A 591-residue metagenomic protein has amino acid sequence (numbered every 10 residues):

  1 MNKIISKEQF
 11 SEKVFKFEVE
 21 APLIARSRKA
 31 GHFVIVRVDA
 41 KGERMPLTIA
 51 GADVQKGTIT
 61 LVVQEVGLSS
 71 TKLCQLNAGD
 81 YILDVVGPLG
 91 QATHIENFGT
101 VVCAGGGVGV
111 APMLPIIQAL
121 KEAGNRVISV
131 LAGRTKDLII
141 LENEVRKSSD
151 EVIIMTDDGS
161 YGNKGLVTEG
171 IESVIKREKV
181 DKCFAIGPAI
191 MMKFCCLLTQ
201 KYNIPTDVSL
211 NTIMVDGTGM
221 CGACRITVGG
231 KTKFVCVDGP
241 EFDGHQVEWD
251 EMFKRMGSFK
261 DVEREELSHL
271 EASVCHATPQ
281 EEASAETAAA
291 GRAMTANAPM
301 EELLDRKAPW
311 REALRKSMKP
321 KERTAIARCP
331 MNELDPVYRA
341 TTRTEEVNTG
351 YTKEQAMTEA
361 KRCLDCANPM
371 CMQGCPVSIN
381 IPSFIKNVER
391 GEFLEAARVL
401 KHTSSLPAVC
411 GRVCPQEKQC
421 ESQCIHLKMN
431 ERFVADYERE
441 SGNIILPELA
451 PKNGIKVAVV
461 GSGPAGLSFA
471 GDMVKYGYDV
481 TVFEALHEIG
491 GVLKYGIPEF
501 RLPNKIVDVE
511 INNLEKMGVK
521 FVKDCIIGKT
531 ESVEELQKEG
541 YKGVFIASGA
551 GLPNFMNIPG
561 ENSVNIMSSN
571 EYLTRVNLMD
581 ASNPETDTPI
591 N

Functional and structural regions predicted by a protein language model:
M1-A78: Ferredoxin-reductase
T71-V215: FNR/FR-type flavoprotein reductase catalytic core
G107-V110, A189-I190, M220, S405 (+2 more regions): Residue-level detector of alpha-helix initiation sites
M113, K361, N368, A458-F483 (+4 more regions): Rossmann-like dinucleotide/flavin-binding elements
D137, P205-A223, Y572-N583: Short, flexible loop segments at boundaries between secondary-structure elements
P240, E248-K456, N504, I546-L573 (+1 more regions): Ferredoxin-type iron-sulfur electron-transfer modules and their immediate structural context
A397-P407, L493-Y541: N-terminal Rossmann-like dinucleotide/flavin-binding domain of flavoprotein oxidoreductases that bind FAD/FMN
Y478-K494: Glycine-rich FAD pyrophosphate-binding loop
